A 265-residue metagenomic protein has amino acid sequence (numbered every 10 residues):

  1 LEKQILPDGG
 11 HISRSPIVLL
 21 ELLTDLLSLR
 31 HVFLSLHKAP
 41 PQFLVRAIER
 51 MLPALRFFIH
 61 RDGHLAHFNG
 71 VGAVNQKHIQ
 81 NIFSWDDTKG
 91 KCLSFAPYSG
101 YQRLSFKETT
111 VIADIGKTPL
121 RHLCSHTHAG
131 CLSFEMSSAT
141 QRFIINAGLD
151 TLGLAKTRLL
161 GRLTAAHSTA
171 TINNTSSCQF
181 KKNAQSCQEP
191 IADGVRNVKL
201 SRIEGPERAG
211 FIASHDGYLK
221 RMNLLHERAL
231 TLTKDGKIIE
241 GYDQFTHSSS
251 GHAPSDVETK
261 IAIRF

Functional and structural regions predicted by a protein language model:
L1-K3: Short, charged, amphipathic alpha-helices and their helix-cap/turn boundaries
L6-I145, L149: Carbohydrate-active enzyme catalytic cores, enriched for enzymes that act on polyanionic acidic polysaccharides
K91-F265: Non-catalytic C-terminal accessory modules of carbohydrate-active enzymes
